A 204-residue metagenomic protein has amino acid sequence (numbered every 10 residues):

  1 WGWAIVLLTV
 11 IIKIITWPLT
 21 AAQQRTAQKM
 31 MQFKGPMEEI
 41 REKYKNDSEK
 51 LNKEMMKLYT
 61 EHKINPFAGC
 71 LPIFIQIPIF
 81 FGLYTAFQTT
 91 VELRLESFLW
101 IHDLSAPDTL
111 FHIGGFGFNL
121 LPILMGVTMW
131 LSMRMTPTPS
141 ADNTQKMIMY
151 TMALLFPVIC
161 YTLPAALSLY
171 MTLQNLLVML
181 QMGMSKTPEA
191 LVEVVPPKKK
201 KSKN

Functional and structural regions predicted by a protein language model:
W1-N204: Helix-loop-helix
